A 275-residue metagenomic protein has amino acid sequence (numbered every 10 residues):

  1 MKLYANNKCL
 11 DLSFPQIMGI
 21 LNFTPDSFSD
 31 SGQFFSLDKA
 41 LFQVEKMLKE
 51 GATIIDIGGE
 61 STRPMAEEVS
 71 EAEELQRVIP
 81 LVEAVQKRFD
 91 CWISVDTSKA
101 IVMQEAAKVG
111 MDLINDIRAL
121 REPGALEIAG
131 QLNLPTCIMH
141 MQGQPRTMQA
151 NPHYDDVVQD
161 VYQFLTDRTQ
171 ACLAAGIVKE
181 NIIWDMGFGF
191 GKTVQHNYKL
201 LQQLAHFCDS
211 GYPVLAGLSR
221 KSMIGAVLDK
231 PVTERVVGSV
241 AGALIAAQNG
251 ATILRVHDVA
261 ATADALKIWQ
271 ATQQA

Functional and structural regions predicted by a protein language model:
M1-T24, Q170-I177, Q273-A275: N-terminal amphipathic alpha-helix/helix-capping segment at the start of soluble metabolic enzymes
A5-N6, L12, S29-Q43, T62-A84 (+5 more regions): Active-site-adjacent loop and "lid" segments of alpha/beta metabolic enzymes
L21, G51, I114: Conserved hydrophobic/aromatic pocket- or pore-lining residues that grip, position, or stack substrates in active sites
D26, G187-G189: Short strand-loop junctions, especially beta-strand C-caps/beta-turns that link beta-sheets to coils or alpha-helices
F42-G58, G250: Catalytic domains of carbohydrate-active enzymes, especially glycoside hydrolases
E45-K49, R168-N181: Phosphate/pyrophosphate-binding loops at sites that engage ATP/ADP/AMP, CoA/4′-phosphopantetheine, polyphosphate
